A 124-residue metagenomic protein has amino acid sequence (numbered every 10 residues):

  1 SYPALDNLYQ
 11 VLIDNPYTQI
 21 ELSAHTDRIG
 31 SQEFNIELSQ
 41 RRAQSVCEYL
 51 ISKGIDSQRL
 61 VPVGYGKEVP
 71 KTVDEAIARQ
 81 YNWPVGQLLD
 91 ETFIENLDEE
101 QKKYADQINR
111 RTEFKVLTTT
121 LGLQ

Functional and structural regions predicted by a protein language model:
Y2, H25-Q124: Periplasmic OmpA-like peptidoglycan-binding domain that tethers envelope proteins to the cell wall
V11-I13: Catalytic cores of peptidoglycan-degrading enzymes
N15-Y17, I55: Short phosphate-binding/catalytic loops that engage adenosine nucleotides
L22: Conserved phosphate/oxyanion-binding catalytic-loop motifs
